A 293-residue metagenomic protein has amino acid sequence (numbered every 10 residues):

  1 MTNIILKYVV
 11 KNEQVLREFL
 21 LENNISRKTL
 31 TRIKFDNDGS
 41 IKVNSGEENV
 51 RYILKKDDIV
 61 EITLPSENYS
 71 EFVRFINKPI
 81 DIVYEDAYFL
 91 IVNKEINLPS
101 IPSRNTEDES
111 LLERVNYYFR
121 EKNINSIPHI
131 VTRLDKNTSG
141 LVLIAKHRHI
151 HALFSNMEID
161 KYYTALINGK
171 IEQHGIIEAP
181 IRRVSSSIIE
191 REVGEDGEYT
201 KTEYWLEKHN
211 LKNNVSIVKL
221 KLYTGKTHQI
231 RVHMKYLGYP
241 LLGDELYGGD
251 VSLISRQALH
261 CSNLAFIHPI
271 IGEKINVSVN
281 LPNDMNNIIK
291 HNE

Functional and structural regions predicted by a protein language model:
M1-E293: RNA pseudouridine synthases
